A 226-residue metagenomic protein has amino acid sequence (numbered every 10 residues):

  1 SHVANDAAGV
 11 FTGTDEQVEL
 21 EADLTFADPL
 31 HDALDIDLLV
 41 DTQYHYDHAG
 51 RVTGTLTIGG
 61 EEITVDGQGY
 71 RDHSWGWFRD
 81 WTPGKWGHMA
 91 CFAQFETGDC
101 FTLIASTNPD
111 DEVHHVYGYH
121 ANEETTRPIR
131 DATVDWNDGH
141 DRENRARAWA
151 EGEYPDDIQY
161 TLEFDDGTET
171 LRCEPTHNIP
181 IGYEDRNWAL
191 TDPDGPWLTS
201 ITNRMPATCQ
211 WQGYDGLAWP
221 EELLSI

Functional and structural regions predicted by a protein language model:
S1-I226: Structured soluble/peripheral alpha/beta segments that form catalytic or ligand/cofactor-binding pockets
